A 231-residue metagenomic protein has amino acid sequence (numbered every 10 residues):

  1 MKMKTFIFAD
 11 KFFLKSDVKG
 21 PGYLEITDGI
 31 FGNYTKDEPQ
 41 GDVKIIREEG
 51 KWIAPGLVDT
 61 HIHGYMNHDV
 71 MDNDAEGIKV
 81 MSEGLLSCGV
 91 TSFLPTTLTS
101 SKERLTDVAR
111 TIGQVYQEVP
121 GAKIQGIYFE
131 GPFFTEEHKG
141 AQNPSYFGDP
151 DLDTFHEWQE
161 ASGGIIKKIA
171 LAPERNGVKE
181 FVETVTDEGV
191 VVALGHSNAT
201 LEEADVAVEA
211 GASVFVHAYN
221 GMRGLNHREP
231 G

Functional and structural regions predicted by a protein language model:
M1-Q40: N-terminal metal-binding scaffold of metallo-dependent hydrolase/deaminase domains
K2-A9, Q40-K79, E83: Replace "His-x-His-based motif
D10, L24, G29, G50 (+5 more regions): Divalent metal-coordination and catalytic microenvironments
H63, K79-V108, A122-T135, S162-E174 (+3 more regions): Divalent metal-dependent hydrolysis catalytic cores, especially in the metallo-beta-lactamase
G64-E76, A141-G148, V191-G195: Active-site mouth loops of central-metabolism enzymes
D74-G77, V108-T111, D151-D153, R228-G231: Charged helix-capping and loop-helix junction motifs
T135-G163: Conserved phosphate-binding/catalytic loop of the ribokinase/pfkB sugar-kinase fold
E160-G231: Active-site core of metal-dependent hydrolases
